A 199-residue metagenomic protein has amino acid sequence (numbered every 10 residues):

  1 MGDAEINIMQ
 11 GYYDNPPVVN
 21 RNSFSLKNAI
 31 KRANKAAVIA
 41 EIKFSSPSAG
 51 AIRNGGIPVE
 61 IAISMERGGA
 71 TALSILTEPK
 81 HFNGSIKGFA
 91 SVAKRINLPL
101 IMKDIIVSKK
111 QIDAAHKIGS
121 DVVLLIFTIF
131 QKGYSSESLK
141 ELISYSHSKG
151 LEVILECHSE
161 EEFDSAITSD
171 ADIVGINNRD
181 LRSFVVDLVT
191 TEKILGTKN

Functional and structural regions predicted by a protein language model:
M1-L100, V107-K110, Y145, G150-I173 (+1 more regions): Conserved N-terminal beta1-alpha1 strand-loop-helix module at the mouth
F82, F130-G133, E141, S159: Short glycine/proline-centered loop/turn elements that form peptide/ligand docking sites
D104-I106, V123: Short acidic catalytic loops
V107, E137-S138: Active-site glycine-rich loop that binds ribose-phosphate moieties when present
K117-G133, G175-F184: Glycine-rich phosphate-binding active-site loops on the catalytic face of alpha/beta enzymes
L124-F127, Q131, S138-L151: Conserved catalytic cores of soluble enzyme domains, especially glycine-rich substrate-binding beta-alpha loops
K198-N199: Short, intrinsically disordered, charge-balanced linker/junction segments flanking boundaries in proteins
